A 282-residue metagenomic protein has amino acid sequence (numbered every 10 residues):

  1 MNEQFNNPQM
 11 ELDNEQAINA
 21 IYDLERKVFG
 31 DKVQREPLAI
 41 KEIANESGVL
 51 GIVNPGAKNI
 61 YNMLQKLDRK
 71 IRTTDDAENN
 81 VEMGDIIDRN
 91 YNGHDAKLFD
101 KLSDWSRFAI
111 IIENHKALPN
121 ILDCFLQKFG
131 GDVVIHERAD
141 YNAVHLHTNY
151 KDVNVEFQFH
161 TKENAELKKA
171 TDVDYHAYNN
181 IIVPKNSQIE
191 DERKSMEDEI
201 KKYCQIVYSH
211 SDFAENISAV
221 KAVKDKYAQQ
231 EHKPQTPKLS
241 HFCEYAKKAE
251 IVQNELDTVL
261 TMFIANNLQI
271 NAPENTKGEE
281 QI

Functional and structural regions predicted by a protein language model:
N2-Y91, Y227: Intrinsically disordered, low-complexity polar/charged tails and linkers
E3, P8, E15, L64 (+6 more regions): Intrinsically disordered, low-complexity regions enriched in polar/acidic and amide residues
P8, Y22, K247, N254 (+2 more regions): Exposed, low-complexity/repetitive linear segments and helix-based recognition motifs, biased toward charged/polar
V49, R69, Q127-G131, L268: Short aromatic/hydrophobic-glycine micro-motifs
G56, D68, A222, Q269 (+1 more regions): Generic N-terminal leader/processing signal
Y91-A265, P273: Long beta-strand-rich cores associated with HINT superfamily self-processing modules
I264-I282: Terminal export signals
